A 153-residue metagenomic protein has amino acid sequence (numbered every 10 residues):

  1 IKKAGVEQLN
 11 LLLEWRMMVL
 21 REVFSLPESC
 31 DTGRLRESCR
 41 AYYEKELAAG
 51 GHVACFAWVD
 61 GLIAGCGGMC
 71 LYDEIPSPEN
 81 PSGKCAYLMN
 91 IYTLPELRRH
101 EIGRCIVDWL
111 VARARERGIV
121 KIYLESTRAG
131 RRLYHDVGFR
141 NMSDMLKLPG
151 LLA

Functional and structural regions predicted by a protein language model:
I1-E14: A short beta-loop-alpha structural element at the N-terminal edge of CoA-dependent acyl/N-acetyltransferase catalytic
L20-Y42: Conserved GNAT-fold acetyl-CoA-binding loop/helix
A41-F56, Y87: A short helix-loop-beta-strand connector motif used in the catalytic cores of GNAT acetyltransferases and, in some
F56, L62-L71, Y87, Y92: Conserved beta-strand in the GNAT
E79-P95, D144-K147: Conserved acetyl-CoA binding element of GNAT-fold acetyltransferases
L97, E101-W109: Conserved acetyl-CoA pyrophosphate-binding loop and the N-cap/start of the following alpha-helix in GNAT-like
V107, A114-S126: Conserved GNAT acetyl-CoA-binding A-motif
I122-R132, K147-L152: Conserved beta-strand-loop-alpha-helix junction that forms the acyl-donor binding cleft
